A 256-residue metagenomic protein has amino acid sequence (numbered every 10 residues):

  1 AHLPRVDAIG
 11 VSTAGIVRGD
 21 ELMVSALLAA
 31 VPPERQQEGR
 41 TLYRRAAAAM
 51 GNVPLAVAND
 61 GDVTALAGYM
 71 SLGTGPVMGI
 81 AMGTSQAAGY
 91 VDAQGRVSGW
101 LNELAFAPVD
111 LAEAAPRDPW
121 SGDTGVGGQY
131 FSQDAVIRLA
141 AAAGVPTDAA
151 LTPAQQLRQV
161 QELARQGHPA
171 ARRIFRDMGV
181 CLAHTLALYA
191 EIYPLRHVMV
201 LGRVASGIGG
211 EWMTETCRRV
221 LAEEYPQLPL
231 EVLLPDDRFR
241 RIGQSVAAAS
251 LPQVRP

Functional and structural regions predicted by a protein language model:
A1-R5, G125-Q129, I137-M199, G207 (+1 more regions): Adenine-nucleotide phosphate-binding core of ATP-dependent small-molecule kinases
R5-V77, A112, G209-E224: Glycine-rich phosphate-binding loop and adjoining helix at the ATP-binding site of ATP-dependent phosphoryl-transfer
I9-G15, M82-T84, R196-G207: Glycine-rich beta-strand-to-loop/alpha-helix junction loops that act as flexible
P33-E38, R45-A49, V53-A58, L66-A170: Glycine/GP-enriched mid-protein hinge/lid loop-to-helix segment characteristic of carbohydrate kinases
N59, V63, V180, H184 (+2 more regions): Short, contiguous clusters of charged residues that form electrostatic/catalytic patches at enzyme active sites, used
A88-G89, S206-G210: Short active-site-adjacent structural elements
S132, G209-M213, Q244: Residues at alpha-helix caps and immediate loop-helix transition turns in enzyme cores, especially N- and C-cap
E223-P256: Conserved glycine-rich phosphate/nucleotide-binding loop and adjacent Mg2+-coordinating catalytic segment
